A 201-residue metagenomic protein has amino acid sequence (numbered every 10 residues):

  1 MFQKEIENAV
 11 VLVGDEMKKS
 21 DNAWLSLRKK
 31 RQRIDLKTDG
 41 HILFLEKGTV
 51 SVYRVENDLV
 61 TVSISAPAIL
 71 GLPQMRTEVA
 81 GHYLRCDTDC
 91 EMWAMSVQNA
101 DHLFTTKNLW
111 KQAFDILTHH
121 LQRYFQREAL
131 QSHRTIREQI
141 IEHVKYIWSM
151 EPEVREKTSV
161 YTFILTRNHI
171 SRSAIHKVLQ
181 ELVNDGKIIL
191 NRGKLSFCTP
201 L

Functional and structural regions predicted by a protein language model:
M1-L12, M95-L130, T166: Short, structured interface segments that constitute the first stable element of a domain
M1-Q32, T38-H41, I69-L70: Cyclic nucleotide-binding regulatory module and flanking cytosolic helices
D39-N57, A66-A68: Glycine- and acidic-residue-biased ligand/ion/polar-headgroup-sensing regions
K47, V55-N57, M75, M95-V97 (+2 more regions): Surface loops and adjacent helix of pleckstrin homology
T61-I116: Cyclic-nucleotide recognition modules
K111-I170: Polybasic "coupling" helices that flank or enter modular domains
Y146-L201: Phosphate-/nucleic-acid-contacting segments
